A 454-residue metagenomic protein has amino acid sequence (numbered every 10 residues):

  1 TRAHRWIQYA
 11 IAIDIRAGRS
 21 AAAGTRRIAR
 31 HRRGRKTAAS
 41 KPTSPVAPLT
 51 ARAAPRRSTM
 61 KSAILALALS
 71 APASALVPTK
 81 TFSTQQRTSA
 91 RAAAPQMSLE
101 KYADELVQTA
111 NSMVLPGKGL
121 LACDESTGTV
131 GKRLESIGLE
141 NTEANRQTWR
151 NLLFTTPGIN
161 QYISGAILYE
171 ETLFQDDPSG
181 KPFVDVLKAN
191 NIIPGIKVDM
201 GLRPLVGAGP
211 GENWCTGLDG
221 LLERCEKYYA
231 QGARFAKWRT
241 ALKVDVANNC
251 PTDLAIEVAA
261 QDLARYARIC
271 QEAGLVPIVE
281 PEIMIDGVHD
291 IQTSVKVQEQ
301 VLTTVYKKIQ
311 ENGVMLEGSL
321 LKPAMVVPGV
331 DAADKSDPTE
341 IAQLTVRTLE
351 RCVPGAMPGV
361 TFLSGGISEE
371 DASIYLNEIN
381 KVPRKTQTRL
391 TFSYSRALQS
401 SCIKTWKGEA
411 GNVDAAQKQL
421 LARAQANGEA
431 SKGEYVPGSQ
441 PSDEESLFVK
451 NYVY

Functional and structural regions predicted by a protein language model:
T1, A10, A22, A39-T50 (+1 more regions): N-terminal chloroplast transit peptides
I15, R19-T59, T88-Q96: Short, Lys/Arg-enriched N-terminal segments with co-localized hydrophobic residues within the first ~10-30 amino acids
M97-Q231, V244, D334, P338 (+4 more regions): Alpha/beta catalytic barrel-like cores
T142, W238, V279, L321 (+1 more regions): Conserved, mostly hydrophobic/aromatic
N151-T155, K181-V186, E212-F235, Q261-P277 (+2 more regions): Alpha/beta enzyme core
G201-L205, A241-N248, M284-V288, P328: Conserved radical SAM core fold
V244-E257, H289, S368-I374: Active-site-adjacent beta->alpha loops and helix N-cap segments on the catalytic face of soluble alpha/beta enzymes
